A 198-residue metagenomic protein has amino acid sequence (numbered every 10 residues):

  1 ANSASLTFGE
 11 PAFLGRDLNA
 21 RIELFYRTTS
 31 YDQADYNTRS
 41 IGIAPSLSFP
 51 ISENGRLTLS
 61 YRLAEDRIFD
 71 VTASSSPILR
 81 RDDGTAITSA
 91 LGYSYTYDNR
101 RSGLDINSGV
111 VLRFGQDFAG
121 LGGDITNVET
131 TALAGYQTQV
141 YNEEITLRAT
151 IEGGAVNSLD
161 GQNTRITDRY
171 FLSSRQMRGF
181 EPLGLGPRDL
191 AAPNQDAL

Functional and structural regions predicted by a protein language model:
A1, S60-L198: C-terminal outer-membrane beta-barrel translocator/porin domains of Gram-negative envelope proteins and their
N2-T85: Transmembrane beta-barrel wall of Gram-negative outer-membrane proteins
